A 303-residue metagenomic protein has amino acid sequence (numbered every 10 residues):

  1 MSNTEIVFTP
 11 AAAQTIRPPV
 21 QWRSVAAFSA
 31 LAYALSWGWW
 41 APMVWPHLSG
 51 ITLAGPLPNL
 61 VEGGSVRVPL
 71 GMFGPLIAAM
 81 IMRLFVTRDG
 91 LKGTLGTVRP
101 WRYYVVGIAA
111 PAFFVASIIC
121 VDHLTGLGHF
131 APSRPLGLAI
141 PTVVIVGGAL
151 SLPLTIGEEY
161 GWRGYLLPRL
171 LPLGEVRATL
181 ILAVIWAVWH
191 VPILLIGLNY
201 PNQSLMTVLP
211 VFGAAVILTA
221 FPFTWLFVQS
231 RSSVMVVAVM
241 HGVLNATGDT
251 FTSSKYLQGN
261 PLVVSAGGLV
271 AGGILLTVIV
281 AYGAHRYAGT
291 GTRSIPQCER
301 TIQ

Functional and structural regions predicted by a protein language model:
M1-W22: Short, Lys/Arg-rich, polar N-terminal cytosolic tail immediately upstream of the first transmembrane signal-anchor
A13-T15, P19, V44-V106, V121-L136 (+4 more regions): Membrane-helix interface linkers and caps
S29-Y33, F73, I108, A112 (+8 more regions): Residue-level signature of the transmembrane alpha-helical core of multi-pass small-molecule transporters
Y33-A41, A112-C120, I185-I193, H241-F251: Aromatic-anchored segments of alpha-helical transmembrane domains
L35, W40, P75-I81, P111-I119 (+1 more regions): Hydrophobic core of alpha-helical transmembrane segments in multi-pass integral membrane proteins
T52-S65, R88-R163, L167-L173, L198-F212 (+1 more regions): Juxtamembrane helix-loop-helix connectors linking adjacent transmembrane helices in multi-pass membrane enzymes
G157-V188, T224-S233: Membrane-interface helix/loop boundary segments of multi-pass membrane proteins
S230-M235, V239-Q303: C-terminal membrane module of polytopic membrane proteins
